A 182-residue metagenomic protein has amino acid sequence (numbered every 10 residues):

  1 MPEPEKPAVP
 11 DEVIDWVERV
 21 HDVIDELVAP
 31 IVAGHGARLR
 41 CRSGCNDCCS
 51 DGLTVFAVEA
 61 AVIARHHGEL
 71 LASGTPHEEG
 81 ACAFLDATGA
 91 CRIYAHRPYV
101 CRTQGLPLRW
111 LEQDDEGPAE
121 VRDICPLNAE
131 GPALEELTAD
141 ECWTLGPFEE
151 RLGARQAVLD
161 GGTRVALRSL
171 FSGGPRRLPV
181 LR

Functional and structural regions predicted by a protein language model:
M1-S43, D47, T54-R182: Short loop/turn segments that flank or connect secondary-structure elements
